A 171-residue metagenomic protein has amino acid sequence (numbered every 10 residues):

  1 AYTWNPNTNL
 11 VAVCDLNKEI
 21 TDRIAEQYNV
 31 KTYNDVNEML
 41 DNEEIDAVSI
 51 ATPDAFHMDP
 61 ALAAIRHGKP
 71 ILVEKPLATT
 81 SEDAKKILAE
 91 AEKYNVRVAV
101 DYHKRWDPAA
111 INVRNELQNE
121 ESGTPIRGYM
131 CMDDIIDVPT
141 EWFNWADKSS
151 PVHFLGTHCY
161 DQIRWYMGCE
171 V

Functional and structural regions predicted by a protein language model:
A1, N9, I20, D35 (+2 more regions): Hydrophobic alpha-helical segments typical of transmembrane helices and their membrane-interface/capping positions
A1-Y28: N-terminal Rossmann-like dinucleotide-binding module
N5, N42-E43, D107: Acidic-histidine catalytic/liganding microenvironments
N7, E44, E121-T124: Glycine-centered tight turns that cap/initiate beta-strands
A12, D46-A47, R127: Short, Asp-centered acidic motifs that coordinate Mg2+ and/or phosphate in catalytic or ligand-binding sites
R23, E38, A47, D59 (+4 more regions): Alpha-helical elements of Rossmann-like donor-binding domains used by nucleotide-donor carbohydrate transfer enzymes
V30-E90: Beta-loop-alpha module in the N-terminal Rossmann-like domain of NAD(P)-dependent dehydrogenases, especially those
R97-A99, K104-V171: Predominantly a Rossmann-like dinucleotide-binding segment in NAD(P)-dependent oxidoreductases
